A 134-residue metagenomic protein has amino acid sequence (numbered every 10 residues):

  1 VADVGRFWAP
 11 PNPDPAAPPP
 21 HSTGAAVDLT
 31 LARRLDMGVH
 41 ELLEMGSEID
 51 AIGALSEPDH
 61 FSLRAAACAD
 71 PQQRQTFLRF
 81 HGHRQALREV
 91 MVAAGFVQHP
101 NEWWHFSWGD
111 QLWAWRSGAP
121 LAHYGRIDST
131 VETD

Functional and structural regions predicted by a protein language model:
V1-S129: Cell-envelope/glycan interface and biosynthesis
V131-T133: Terminus-proximal functional modules
